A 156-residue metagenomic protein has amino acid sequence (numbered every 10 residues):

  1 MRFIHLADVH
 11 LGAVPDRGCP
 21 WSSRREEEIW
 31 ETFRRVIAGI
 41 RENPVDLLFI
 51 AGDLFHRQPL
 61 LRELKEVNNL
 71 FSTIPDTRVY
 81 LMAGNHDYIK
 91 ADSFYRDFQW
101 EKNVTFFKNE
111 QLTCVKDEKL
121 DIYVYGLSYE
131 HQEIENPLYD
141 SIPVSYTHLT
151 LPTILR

Functional and structural regions predicted by a protein language model:
M1, R35-R41, S141-V144: Short amphipathic alpha-helices and their capping/turn segments at secondary-structure boundaries
M1-E27, P143-L149: Mobile, glycine- and charge-enriched loop segments and immediately flanking short secondary-structure elements within
M1-I4, C114-V124: Beta-strand-turn-beta hairpins that frame and shape the catalytic cleft of phosphate-ester-processing enzymes
L11, H56, T153: Short, glycine/acidic-enriched loop or turn micro-motifs at the edges of active sites
R17-C114: Core catalytic region of metal-dependent phosphoesterases/phosphodiesterases, especially metallo-beta-lactamase-like
E130-E133: A structural signal for the main folded, soluble domain(s) of proteins
E135-Y139: A short secondary-structure junction signal
H148-R156: Single conserved hydrophobic/aromatic residue that forms the stacking wall/gate of nucleotide- or nucleobase-binding
